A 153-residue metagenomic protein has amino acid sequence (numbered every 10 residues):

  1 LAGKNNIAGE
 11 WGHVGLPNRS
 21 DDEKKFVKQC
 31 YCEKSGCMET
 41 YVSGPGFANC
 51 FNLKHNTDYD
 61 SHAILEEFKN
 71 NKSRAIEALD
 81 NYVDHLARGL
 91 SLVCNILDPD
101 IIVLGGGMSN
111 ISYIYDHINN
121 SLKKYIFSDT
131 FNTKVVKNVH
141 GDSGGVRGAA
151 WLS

Functional and structural regions predicted by a protein language model:
L1-A2: Catalytic-core segment of enzymes that process non-peptidic bonds
N5-D22: A short, polar/charged loop-to-alpha-helix boundary motif
N18-S153: ATP-binding/phosphotransfer module of carbohydrate and carboxylate kinases, centering on a glycine-rich
